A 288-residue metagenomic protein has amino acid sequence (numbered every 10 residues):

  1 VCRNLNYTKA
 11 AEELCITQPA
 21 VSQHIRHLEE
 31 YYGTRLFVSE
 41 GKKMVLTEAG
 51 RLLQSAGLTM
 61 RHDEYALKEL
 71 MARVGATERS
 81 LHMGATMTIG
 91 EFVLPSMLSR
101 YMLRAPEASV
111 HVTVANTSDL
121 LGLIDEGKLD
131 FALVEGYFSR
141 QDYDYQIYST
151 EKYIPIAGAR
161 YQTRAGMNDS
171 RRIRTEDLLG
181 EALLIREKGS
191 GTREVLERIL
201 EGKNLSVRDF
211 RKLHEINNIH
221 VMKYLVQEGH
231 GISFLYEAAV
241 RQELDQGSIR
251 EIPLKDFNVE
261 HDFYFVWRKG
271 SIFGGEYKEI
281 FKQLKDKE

Functional and structural regions predicted by a protein language model:
V1-T17: Short helix-boundary/capping micro-motifs
K9, E29-L46: A short LG(V/I)-centered, amphipathic sequence patch enriched for acidic residue(s) preceding the LG motif
Y31-Y32, L53-G75, I280: Alpha-helical linker/hinge and terminal dimerization helices associated with HTH transcriptional regulators
E78-Q141: Central regulatory/effector-binding core of bacterial HTH transcription factors
N116-T117, D125-K128, L205-E251: Hydrophobic hinge/microswitch elements
Y143-K188: Flexible hinge/capping segments at coil-to-helix
A182-N204, F273-G275, F281: Secondary-structure junction motif
V221, R250-E288: A late-sequence structural motif
